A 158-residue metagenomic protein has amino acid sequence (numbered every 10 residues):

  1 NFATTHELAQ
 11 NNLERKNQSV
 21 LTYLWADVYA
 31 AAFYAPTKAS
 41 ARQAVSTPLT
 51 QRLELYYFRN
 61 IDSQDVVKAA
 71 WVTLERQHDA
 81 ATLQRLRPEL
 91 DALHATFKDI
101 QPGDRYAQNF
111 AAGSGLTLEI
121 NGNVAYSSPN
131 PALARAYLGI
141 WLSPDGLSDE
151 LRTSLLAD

Functional and structural regions predicted by a protein language model:
N1-R76: Secretory/extracellular carbohydrate-interaction modules and structurally similar beta-sandwich "look-alikes"
T4-H6, G115-L118: Short polybasic amphipathic segments
N12, V124-A125: Short, solvent-exposed loop/turn motifs
Q43-L116: Mid-length scaffold segments of soluble, non-membrane domains
I120-G122: Short strand-turn-strand beta-turns centered on an Asx-Gly dipeptide
Y126-L151: Flexible glycine-rich active-site/ligand-binding loops centered on an Asp-His dyad
E150-D158: Cysteine/selenocysteine-centered motifs that mediate thiol-based redox chemistry or coordinate metal-sulfur cofactors
